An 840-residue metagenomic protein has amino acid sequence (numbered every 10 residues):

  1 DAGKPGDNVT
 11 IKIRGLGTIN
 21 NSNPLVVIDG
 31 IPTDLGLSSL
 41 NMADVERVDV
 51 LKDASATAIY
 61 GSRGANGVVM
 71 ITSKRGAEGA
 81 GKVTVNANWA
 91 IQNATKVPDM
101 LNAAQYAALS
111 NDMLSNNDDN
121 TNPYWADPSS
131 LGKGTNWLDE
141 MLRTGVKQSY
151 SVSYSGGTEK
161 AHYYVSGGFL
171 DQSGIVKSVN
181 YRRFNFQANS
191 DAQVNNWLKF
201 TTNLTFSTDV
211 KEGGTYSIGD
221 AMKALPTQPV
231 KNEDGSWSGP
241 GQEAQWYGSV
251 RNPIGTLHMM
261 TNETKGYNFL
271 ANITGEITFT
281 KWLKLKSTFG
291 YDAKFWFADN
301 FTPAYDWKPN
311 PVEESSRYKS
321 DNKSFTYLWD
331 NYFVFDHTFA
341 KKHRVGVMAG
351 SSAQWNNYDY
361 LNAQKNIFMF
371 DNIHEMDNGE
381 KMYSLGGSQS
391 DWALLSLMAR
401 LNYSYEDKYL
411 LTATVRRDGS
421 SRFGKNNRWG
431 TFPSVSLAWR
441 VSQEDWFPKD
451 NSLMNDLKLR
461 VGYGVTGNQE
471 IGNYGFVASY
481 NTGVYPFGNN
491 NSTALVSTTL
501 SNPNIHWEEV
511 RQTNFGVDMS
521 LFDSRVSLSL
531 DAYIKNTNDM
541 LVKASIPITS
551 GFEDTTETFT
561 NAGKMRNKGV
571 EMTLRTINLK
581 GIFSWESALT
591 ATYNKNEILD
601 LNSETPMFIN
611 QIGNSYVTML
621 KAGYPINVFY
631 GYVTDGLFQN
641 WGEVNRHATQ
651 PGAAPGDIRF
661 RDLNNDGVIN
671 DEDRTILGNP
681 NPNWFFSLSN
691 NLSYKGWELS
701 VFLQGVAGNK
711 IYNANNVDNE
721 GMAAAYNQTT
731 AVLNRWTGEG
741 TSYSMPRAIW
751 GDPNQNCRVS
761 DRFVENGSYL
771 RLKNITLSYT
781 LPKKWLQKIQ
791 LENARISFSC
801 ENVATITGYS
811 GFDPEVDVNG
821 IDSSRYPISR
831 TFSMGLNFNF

Functional and structural regions predicted by a protein language model:
D1-D7, S38-A43, Y60-A65, R143 (+4 more regions): Short, glycine-/polar-rich solvent-exposed loops and beta-turns at beta-strand/coil boundaries
D1-P5, V9, T18-N20, P24 (+7 more regions): Residues embedded in well-ordered regular secondary structure
T18-N20, T33-L35, A54-I59, G76-G79 (+11 more regions): Short beta-strands and strand-coil junctions in structured, solvent-facing domains, enriched
N23, G145-Q148, R183, N189-L198 (+6 more regions): Extracellular/periplasmic, surface-exposed regions of secreted and cell-surface proteins
D29-A56: Short acidic/polar hinge/loop motifs at secondary-structure boundaries that mediate gating or recognition
T84-G132, T560, L579-P680: Conserved small-residue
P123-P128, L138, P309, K381 (+5 more regions): Extracytoplasmic gating/loop element in the C-terminal half of outer-membrane beta-barrel translocons and assembly
D139-G214, K223, Q228-V230, N268-N272: Transmembrane beta-barrel wall of Gram-negative outer-membrane proteins
